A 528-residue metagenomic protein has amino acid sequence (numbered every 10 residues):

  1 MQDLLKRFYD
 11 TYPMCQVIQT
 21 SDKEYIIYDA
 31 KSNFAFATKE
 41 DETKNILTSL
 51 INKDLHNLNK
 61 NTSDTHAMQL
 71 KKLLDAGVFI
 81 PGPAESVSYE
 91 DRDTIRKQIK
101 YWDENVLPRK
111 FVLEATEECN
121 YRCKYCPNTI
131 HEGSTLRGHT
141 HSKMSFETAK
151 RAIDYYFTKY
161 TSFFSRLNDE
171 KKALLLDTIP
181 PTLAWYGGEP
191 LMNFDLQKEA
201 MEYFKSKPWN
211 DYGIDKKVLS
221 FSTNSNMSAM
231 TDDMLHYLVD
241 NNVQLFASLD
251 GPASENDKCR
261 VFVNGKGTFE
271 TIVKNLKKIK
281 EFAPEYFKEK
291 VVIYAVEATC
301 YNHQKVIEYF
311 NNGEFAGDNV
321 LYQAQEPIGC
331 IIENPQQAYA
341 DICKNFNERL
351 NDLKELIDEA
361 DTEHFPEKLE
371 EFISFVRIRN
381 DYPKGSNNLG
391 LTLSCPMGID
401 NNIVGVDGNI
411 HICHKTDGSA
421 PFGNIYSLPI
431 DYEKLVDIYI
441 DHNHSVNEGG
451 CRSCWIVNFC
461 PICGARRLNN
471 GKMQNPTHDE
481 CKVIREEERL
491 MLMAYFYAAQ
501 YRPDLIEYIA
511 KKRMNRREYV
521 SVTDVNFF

Functional and structural regions predicted by a protein language model:
M1-L50, Y508-N515, Y519-N526: Acidic, low-complexity/disordered tracts enriched in E/D and polar residues
L5-A37, H66-V112, F164-L176: N-terminal [4Fe-4S]-dependent radical SAM core
R7-M14, N409-I410, K415-F528: Flexible mid-to-C-terminal extensions adjoining Fe-S/redox cofactors in radical SAM and related proteins
I46, N52-T62: Short acidic, hydrophobic short linear motifs in intrinsically disordered regions
K72, D91-S225, A229-H236, N241: Conserved alpha-helical substructure of the radical SAM core
F111, L183, F221-T223, L245-A247 (+2 more regions): Hydrophobic faces of well-ordered beta-strands that scaffold small-molecule active sites in alpha/beta enzyme cores
E132-T135, G187-M192, N226-D232, Q244-K266 (+1 more regions): Conserved radical SAM core fold
N168, S254-V273, K277-M397, I403-D407 (+1 more regions): Radical SAM enzyme [4Fe-4S]-AdoMet core and its adjacent flexible, acidic and glycine-rich loops/tails across
